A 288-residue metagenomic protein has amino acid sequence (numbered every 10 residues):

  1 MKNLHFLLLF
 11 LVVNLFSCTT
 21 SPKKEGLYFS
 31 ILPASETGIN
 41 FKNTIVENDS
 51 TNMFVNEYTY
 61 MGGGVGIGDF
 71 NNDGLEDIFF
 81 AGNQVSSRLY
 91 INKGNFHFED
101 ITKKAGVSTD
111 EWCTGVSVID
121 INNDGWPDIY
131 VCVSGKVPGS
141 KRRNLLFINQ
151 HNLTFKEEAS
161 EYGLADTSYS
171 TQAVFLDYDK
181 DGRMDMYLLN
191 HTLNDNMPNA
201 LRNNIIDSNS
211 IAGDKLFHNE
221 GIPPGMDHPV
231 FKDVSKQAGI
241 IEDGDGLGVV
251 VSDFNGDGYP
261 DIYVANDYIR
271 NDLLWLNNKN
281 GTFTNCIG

Functional and structural regions predicted by a protein language model:
M1-E25: Bacterial Sec-dependent N-terminal signal peptides
C18-G288: Acidic, glycine/proline-rich Ca2+-coordinating loop motifs
